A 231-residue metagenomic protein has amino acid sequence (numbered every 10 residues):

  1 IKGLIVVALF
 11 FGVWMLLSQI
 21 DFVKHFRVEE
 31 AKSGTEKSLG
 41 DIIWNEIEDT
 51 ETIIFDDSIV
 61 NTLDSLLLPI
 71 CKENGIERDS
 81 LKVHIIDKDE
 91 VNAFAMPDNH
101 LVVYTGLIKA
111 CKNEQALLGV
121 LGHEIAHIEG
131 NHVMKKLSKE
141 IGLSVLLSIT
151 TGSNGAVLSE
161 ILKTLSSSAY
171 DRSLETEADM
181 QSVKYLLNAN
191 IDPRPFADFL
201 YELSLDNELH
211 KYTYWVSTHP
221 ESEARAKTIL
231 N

Functional and structural regions predicted by a protein language model:
I1-N231: A Zn2+-metalloprotease active-site environment signal
